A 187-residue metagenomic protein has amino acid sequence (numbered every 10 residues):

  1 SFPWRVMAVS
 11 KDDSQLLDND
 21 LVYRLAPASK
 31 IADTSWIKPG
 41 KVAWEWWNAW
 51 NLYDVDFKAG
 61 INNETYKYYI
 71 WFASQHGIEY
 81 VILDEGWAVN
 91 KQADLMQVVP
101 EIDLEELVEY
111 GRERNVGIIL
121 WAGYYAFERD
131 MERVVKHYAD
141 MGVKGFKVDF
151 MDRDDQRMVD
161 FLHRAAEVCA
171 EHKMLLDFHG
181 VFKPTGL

Functional and structural regions predicted by a protein language model:
S1-R114: Conserved structural scaffold segments of CAZyme catalytic domains across common CAZy folds
E85-L187: Aromatic- and carboxylate-enriched substrate-binding clefts and catalytic-loop regions of carbohydrate-active enzymes
